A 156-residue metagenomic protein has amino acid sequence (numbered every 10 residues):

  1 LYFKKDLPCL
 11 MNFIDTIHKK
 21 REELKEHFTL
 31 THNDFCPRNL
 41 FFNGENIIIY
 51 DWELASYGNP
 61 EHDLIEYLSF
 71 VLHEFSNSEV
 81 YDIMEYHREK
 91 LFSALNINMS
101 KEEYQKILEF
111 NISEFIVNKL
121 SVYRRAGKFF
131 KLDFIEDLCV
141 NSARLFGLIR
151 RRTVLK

Functional and structural regions predicted by a protein language model:
L1-H32: ATP-dependent phospho-/nucleotidyl transfer catalytic cores
M11, Y81-R88, C139, A143: Hydrophobic core segments within long, regular secondary-structure runs in both alpha- and beta-rich folds
H27, T31-H32, S56-P60, L64 (+1 more regions): Secondary-structure capping and boundary motifs in well-ordered enzyme cores
F35: Hydrophobic HxD+1 residue recognition
R38-F70: Catalytic activation segment of kinase domains across protein kinase-like and atypical kinase folds
P60-N96, I112-L132: Active-site activation/catalytic loop segments of kinase-like enzymes and analogous catalytic loops in related
N96-I112, S142: All-alpha amphipathic helical-bundle segments outside canonical DNA-binding/catalytic cores that form hydrophobic
E114-K156: ATP/Mg2+ or Mg2+-diphosphate-binding catalytic cores that bind nucleotide phosphates or diphosphates via glycine-rich
